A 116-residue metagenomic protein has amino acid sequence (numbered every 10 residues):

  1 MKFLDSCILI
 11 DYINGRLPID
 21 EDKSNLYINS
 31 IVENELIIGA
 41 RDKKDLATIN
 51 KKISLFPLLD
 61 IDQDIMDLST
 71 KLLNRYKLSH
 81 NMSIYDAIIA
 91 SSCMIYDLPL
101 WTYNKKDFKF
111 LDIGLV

Functional and structural regions predicted by a protein language model:
M1-V32, I37-K51: Short, well-structured N-terminal submotif of metal-dependent ribonuclease cores
K2, N25-Y27, L55-D60, P99: Short loop->beta-strand "edge-of-pocket" segments that line small-molecule binding or catalytic clefts across diverse
I13, L58-K106: Active-site neighborhoods of divalent-metal-dependent phosphate/nucleic-acid chemistry enzymes
E35-I38, K44-L46, L73-N74, S83 (+1 more regions): Residue-level signal for functionally critical sites in structured catalytic/ligand-binding pockets
I37, I53, P57, K77: Conserved short-loop catalytic and cofactor-binding motifs
D42-F56, D64, S69: Ligand-binding grooves and catalytic loops that recognize ribose/phosphate and carbohydrate rings, and esterified lipid
I113-L115: Ligand-binding "clamshell"
